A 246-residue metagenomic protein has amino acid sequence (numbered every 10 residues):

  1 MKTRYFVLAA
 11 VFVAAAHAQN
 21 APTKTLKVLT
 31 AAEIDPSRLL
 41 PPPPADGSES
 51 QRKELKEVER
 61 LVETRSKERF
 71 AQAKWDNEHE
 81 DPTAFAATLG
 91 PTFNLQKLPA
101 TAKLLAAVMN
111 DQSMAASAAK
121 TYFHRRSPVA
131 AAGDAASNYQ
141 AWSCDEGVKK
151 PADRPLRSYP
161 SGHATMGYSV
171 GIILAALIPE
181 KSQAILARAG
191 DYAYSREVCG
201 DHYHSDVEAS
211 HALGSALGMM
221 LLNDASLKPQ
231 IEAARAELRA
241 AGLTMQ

Functional and structural regions predicted by a protein language model:
K2-L8: Sec-dependent signal peptide recognition, specifically the positively charged N-region followed immediately by
A10-A18: Hydrophobic h-region of N-terminal signal peptides that target proteins for export in Gram-negative bacteria
N20-V198, Q230, L238, M245-Q246: Hydrophobic alpha-helical bundle signature of multipass membrane enzymes
D191-L222, S226: Interfacial helix-loop-helix junctions of multi-pass membrane proteins
L217-Q246: C-terminal membrane module of polytopic membrane proteins
